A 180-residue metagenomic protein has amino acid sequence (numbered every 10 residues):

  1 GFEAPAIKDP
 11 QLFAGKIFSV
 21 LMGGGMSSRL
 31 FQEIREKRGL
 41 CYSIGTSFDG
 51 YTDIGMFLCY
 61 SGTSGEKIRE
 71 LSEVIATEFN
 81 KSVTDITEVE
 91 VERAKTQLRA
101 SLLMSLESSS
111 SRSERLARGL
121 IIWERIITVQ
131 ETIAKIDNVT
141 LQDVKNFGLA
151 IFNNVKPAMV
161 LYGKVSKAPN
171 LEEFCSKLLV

Functional and structural regions predicted by a protein language model:
G1, Y60-G62, Y162: Short hydrophobic/aromatic beta-strand micro-patches that form the beta-sheet surface supporting nucleotide- or nucleic
G1-S28: His/Glu-based metal-binding/catalytic segments typifying zinc-dependent metallopeptidases
K8-Q11, K67-E70, K167-E172: Short, conserved charged micro-motifs
P10-A14, T52-M56, S72-A76, I122-I127: Short acidic (Asp/Glu) and glycine-rich catalytic loops that position anionic groups and cofactors
K16-F18, I34, C59, I75 (+3 more regions): Buried hydrophobic packing residues in well-ordered domains
G25, C41, G45-S105, F174-V180: M16/insulysin-pitrilysin zinc metalloprotease superfamily fold
R38-T46, T140-N146: Short amphipathic beta-strand starts and helix->beta connectors
K81, R99-V180: C-terminal regions of mature proteins
